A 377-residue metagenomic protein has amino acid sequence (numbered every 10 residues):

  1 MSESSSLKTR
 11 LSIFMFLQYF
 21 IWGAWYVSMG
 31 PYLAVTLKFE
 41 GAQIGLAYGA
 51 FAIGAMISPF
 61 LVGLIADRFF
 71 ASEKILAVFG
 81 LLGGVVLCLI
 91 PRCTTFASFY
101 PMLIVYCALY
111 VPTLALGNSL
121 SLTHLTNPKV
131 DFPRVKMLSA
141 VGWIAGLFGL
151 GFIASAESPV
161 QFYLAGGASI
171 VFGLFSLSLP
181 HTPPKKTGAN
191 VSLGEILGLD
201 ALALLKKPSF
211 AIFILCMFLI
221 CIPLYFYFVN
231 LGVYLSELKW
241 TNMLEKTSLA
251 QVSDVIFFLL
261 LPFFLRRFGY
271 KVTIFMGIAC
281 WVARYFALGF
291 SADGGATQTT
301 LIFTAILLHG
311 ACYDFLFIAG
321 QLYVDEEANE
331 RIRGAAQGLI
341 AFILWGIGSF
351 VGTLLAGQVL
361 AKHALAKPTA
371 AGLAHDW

Functional and structural regions predicted by a protein language model:
M1-S5, L179-C216: Juxtamembrane intracellular "pre-TM" segments in multi-pass secondary transporters
S2-A52, S209-S248: Helix-loop boundary and gating motifs at the non-cytosolic
I57-A71, I153-A154, I256-Y270, L360-A361: Helix-to-loop junctions at the C-terminal end of transmembrane segments in multipass secondary transporters
I57-T94: Conserved MFS/SLC helix-loop-helix module at the cytosolic interface between two early adjacent transmembrane helices
K74-C88, V272-A287: Structural signature of the two symmetry-related core transmembrane helices
I104-L138: Cytoplasmic helix-loop-helix junction between adjacent transmembrane helices in 12-TM secondary transporters
F152-A168, Q358-W377: A membrane-interface helix-boundary motif in multi-pass transporters
A154, G166-K186: C-terminal membrane-cytosol helix-exit motif in multi-pass small-molecule transporters
